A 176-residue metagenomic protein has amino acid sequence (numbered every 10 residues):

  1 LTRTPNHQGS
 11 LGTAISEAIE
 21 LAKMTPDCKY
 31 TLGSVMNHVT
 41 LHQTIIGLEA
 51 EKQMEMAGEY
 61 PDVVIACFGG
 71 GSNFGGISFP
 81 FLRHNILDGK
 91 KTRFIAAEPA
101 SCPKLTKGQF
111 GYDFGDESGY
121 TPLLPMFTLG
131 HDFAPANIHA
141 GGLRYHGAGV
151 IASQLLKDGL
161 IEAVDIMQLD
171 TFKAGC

Functional and structural regions predicted by a protein language model:
T2-H38, G58, R83-I86, A96-C176: Active-site/ligand-binding loops adjacent to catalytic centers
A18, A50, V64-A66, G71 (+2 more regions): Buried hydrophobic positions in well-ordered alpha/beta secondary-structure cores of metabolic enzymes
K29, D62-V64, K91-I95: Beta-sheet entry/capping signal
N37-K52: Helix-loop module immediately N-terminal to the HCX5R catalytic loop in PTP-like cysteine phosphatase domains
K52, F79, R83: Short, well-ordered alpha-helices that flank and scaffold nucleotide-derived cofactor binding pockets
K52-E59: Phosphate/pyrophosphate-binding loops at sites that engage ATP/ADP/AMP, CoA/4′-phosphopantetheine, polyphosphate
C67-S78, K104-T106: Short glycine/serine/threonine-rich phosphate/pyrophosphate-binding segments that cradle anionic phosphate groups
